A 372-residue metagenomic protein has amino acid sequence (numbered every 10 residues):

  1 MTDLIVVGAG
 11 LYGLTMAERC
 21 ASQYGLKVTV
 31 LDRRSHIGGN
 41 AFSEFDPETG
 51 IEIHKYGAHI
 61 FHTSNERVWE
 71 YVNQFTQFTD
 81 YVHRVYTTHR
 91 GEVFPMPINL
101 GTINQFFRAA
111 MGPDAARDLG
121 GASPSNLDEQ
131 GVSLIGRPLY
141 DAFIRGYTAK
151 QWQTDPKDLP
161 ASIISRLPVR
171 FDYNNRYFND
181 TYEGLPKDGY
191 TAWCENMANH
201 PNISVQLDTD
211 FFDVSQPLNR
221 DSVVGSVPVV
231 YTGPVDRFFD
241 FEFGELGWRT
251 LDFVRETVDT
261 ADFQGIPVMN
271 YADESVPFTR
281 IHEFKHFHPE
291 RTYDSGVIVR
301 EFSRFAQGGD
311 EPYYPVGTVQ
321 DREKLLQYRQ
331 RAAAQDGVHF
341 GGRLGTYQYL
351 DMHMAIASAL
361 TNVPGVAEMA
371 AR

Functional and structural regions predicted by a protein language model:
M1-Y12, T29: Beta1/beta-strand and adjacent pyrophosphate-binding region of the FAD-binding site in flavoprotein oxidoreductases
I5-V7, L31, V223-D236: Short hydrophobic core segments
T15: Short alpha-helical segment within the catalytic ATP-binding CA
E18-P47: Glycine-rich FAD pyrophosphate-binding loop
T29, S204-D208, H339: General small-molecule cofactor/ligand-binding pocket signal
F42-K55, F61-P113, L167-Y173: A conserved beta-strand/loop capping segment in the N-terminal third of enzymes that catalyze redox or closely related
T87-V227: Active-site/ligand-binding neighborhood in enzyme catalytic cores
V227, D236-A371: C-terminal segments that line or cap access tunnels to active or ligand-binding sites in enzymes and enzyme-associated
